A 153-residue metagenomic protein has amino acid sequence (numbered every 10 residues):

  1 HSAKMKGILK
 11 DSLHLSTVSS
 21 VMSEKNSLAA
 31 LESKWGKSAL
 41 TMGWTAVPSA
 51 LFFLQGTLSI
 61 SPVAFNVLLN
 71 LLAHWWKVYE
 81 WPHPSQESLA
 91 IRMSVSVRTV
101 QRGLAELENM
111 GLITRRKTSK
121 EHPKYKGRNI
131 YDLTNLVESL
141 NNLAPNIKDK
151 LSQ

Functional and structural regions predicted by a protein language model:
H1-T99, E106, K126: Short recognition helix of helix-turn-helix/winged-helix DNA-binding domains
H14, S152-Q153: Short coil/turn motifs at helix boundaries and re-entrant loops, enriched in small/polar and proline residues
K25, S96-L151: Winged-helix/helix-turn-helix nucleic-acid-interaction surface
